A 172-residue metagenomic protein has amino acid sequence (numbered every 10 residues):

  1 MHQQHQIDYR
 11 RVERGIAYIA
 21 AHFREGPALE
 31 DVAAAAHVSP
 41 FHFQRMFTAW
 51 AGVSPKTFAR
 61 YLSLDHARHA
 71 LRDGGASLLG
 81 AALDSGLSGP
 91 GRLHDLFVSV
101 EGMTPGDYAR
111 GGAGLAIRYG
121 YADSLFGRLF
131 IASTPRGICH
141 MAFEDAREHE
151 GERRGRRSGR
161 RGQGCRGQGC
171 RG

Functional and structural regions predicted by a protein language model:
M1-S85, G91, D95-G172: Basic nucleic-acid-binding alpha-helical/helix-turn surface characteristic of O6-alkylguanine DNA
